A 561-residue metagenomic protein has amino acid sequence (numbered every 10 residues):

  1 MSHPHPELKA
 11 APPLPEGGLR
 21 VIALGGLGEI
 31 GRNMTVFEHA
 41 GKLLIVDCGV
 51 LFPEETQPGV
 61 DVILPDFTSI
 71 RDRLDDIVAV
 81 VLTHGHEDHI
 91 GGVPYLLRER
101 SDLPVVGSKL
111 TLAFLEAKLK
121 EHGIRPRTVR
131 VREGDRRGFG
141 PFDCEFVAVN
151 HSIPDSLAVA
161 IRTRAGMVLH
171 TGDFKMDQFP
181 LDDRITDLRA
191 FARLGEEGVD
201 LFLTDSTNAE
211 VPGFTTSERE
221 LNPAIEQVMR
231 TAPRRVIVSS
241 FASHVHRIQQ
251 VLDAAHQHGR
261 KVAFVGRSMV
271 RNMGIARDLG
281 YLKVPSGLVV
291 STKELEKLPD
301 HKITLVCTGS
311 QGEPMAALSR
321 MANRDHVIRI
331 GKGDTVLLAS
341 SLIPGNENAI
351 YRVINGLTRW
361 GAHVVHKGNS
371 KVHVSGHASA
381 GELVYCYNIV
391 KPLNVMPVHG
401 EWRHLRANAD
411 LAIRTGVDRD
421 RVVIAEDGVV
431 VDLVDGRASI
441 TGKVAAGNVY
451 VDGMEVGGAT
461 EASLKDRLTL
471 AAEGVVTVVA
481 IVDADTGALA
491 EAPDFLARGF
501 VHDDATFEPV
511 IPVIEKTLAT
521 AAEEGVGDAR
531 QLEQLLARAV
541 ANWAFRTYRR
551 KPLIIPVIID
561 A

Functional and structural regions predicted by a protein language model:
S2-V81, H86-L298, A316-R329, N348-R352: His/Asp/Glu-rich metal-coordinating catalytic cores of metallo-dependent phosphodiesterases/hydrolases acting on
L27, L51-E55, D76-I77, H366-N369 (+6 more regions): A glycine- and charged-residue-rich anion-binding loop/surface
L119, A412, A544: Conserved hydrophobic residues forming the short capping helix/wall of the S-adenosyl-L-methionine
R132, E426, R550-I554: Short Gly/Ser/Thr- and Asp/Glu-enriched loop/turn motifs at secondary-structure junctions
P141, S156-A158, K302, E473-T477 (+1 more regions): Broad gene-expression machinery/nucleic-acid interaction feature
E210-V526, E533-Q534, R538: Hard-cation-handling environments
G527-A561: C-terminal tails and terminal domains of large nucleic-acid-associated and other macromolecular-machine proteins
